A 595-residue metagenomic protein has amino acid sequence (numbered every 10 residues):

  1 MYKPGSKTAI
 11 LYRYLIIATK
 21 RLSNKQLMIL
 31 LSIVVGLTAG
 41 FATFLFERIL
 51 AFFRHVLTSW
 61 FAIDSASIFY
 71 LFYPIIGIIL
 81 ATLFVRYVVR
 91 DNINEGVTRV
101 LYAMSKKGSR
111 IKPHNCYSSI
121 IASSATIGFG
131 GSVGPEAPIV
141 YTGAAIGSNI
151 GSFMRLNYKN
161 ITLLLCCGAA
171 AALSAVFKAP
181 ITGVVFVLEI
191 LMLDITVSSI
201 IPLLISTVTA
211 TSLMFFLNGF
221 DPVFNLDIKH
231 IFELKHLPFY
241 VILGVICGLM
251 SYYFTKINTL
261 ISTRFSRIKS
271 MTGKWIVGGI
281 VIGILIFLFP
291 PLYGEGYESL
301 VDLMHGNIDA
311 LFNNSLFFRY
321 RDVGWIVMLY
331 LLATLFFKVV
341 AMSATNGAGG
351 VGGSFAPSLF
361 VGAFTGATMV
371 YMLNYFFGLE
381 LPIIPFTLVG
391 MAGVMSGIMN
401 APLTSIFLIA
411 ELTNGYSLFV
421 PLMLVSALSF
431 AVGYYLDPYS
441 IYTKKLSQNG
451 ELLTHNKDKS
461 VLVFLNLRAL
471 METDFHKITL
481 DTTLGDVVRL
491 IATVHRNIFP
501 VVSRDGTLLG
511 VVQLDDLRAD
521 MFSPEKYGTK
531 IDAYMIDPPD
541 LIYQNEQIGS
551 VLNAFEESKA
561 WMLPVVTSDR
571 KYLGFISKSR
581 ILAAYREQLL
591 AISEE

Functional and structural regions predicted by a protein language model:
M1-F464, R468-D474, I478-F499, S503-L509 (+3 more regions): Alpha-helical transmembrane segments and immediately membrane-proximal extracytoplasmic
G134, D516-L517, R580-I581: Histidine- and aromatic-rich ligand-binding microenvironments
D474-I478, A533-L541: Structural signal for short hydrophobic segments within the conserved structured cores of catalytic domains across
I478-H495, V501-V502, M521, L541-S568 (+2 more regions): The conserved cystathionine-beta-synthase
L508-V511, K571-F575: Glycine-rich acetyl-CoA-binding "A-motif" of GNAT/NAT acetyltransferases
P524: Beta-strand/loop-dominated core regions that host nucleotide or nucleotide-derived cofactor-binding catalytic loops
Y527-A533: PAS and related sensory helical modules
